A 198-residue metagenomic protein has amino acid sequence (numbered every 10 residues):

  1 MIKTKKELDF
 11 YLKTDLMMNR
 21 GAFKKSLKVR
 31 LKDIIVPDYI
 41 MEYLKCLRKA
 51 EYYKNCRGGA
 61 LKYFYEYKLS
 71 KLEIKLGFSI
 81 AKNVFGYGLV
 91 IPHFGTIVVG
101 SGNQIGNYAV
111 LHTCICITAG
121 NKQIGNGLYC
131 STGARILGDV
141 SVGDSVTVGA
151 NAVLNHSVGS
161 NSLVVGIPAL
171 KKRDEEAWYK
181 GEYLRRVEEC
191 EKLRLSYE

Functional and structural regions predicted by a protein language model:
M1-L76, W178-E198: Terminal amphipathic alpha-helical/low-complexity segments used for targeting or macromolecular assembly
P37, M41-K54, H112, G125-G127 (+4 more regions): Broad hydrophobic/π-residue packing in well-ordered secondary structure
L76-G77, G100: Short coil/turn segments at secondary-structure boundaries
G77-S79, G88: Right-handed parallel beta-helix
G86-G88, P92-S101, G106-N107, L111-T113 (+7 more regions): Left-handed beta-helix
N126-I136, I167-E198: C-terminal segments of enzyme domains that contribute to small-molecule binding surfaces
